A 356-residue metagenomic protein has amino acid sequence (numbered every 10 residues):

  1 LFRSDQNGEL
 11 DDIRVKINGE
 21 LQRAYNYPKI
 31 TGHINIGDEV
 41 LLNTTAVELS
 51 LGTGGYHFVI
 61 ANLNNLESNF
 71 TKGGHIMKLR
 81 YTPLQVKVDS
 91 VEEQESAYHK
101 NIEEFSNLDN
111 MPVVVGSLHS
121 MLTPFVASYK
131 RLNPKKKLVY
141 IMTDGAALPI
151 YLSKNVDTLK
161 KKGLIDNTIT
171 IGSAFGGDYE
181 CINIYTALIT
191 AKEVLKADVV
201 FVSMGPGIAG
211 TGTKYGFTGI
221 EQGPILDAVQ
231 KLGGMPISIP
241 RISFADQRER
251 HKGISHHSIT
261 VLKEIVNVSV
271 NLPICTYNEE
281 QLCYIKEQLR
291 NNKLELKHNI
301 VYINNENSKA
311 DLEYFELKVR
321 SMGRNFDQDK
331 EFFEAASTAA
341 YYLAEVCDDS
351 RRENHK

Functional and structural regions predicted by a protein language model:
F2-N18, K130-K136, I150, K154-S203 (+1 more regions): Non-transmembrane, aqueous-exposed alpha-helical and coiled segments at domain scale
F2-N7, D12-N110, N133-K136: Extended, charged alpha/beta regions that create polyanion-binding interfaces
A24-T31, V113, T143, A147 (+1 more regions): A short N-terminal beta->alpha junction/helix N-cap motif
A46, D144-G145, I242: Residue-level signal for short, function-critical loop segments
L49, A147, A245: Flexible, glycine-rich phosphate/dinucleotide-binding loops and adjacent beta-alpha linkers at cofactor/substrate
D89-C181: Phosphate-binding glycine-rich loops and their immediate beta-loop-alpha structural context
